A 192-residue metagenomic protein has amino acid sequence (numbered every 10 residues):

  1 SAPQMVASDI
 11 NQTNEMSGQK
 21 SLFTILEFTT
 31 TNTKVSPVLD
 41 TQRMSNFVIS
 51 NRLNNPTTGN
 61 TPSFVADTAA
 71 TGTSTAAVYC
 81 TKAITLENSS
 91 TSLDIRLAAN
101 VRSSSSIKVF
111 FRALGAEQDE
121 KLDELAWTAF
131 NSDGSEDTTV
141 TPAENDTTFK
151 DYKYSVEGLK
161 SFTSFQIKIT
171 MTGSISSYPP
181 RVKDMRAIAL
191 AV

Functional and structural regions predicted by a protein language model:
S1-V192: Beta-strand-rich ligand- or partner-binding modules with a strong bias toward extracellular/periplasmic carbohydrate
